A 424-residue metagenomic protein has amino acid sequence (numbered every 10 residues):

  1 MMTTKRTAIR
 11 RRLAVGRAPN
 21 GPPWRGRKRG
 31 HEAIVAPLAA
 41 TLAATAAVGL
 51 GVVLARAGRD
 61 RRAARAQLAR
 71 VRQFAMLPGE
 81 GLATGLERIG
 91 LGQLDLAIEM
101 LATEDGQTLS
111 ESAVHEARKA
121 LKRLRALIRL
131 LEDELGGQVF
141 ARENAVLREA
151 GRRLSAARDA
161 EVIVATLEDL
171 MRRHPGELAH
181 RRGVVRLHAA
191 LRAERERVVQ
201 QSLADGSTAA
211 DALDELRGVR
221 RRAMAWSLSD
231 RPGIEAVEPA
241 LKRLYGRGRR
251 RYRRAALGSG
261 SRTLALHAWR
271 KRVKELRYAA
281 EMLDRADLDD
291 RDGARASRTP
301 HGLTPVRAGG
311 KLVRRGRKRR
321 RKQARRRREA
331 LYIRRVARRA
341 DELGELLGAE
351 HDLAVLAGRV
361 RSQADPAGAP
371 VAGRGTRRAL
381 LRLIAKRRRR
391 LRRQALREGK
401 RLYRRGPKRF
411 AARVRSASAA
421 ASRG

Functional and structural regions predicted by a protein language model:
T3-R295, V306-G424: Function-determining surface determinants
